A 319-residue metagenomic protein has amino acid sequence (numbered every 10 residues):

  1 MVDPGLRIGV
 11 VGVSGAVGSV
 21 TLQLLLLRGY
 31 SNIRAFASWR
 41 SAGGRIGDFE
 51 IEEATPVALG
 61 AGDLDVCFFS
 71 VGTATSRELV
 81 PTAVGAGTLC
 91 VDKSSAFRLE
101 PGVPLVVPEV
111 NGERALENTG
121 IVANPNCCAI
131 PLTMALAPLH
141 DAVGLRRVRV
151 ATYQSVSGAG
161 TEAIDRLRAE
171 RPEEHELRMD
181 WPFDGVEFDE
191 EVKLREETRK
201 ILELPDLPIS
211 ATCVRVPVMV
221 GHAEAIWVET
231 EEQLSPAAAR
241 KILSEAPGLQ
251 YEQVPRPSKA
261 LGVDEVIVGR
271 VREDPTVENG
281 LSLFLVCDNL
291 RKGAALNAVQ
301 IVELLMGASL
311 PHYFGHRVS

Functional and structural regions predicted by a protein language model:
V2-M179, L207-P208, A260-I267, V271-V277 (+3 more regions): N-terminal Rossmann-like NAD(P) cofactor-binding subdomain of oxidoreductases, focused on the glycine-rich
L22, R195-R199, R240, S244: Generic solvent-exposed, charged/amphipathic alpha-helical segments that serve as macromolecular interface scaffolds
L132, E191-R195, P236: A structural signal for well-ordered alpha-helical scaffolds and beta->alpha junctions
R146, P205, H222-E224: A generic structural signal for short beta-strands and their flanking turns/coil linkers
E176-M219: Oxyanion-binding "anion nests"
S210-R215, V220-S319: C-terminal active-site/capping subdomain that shapes the small-molecule cofactor and substrate pocket of enzyme
